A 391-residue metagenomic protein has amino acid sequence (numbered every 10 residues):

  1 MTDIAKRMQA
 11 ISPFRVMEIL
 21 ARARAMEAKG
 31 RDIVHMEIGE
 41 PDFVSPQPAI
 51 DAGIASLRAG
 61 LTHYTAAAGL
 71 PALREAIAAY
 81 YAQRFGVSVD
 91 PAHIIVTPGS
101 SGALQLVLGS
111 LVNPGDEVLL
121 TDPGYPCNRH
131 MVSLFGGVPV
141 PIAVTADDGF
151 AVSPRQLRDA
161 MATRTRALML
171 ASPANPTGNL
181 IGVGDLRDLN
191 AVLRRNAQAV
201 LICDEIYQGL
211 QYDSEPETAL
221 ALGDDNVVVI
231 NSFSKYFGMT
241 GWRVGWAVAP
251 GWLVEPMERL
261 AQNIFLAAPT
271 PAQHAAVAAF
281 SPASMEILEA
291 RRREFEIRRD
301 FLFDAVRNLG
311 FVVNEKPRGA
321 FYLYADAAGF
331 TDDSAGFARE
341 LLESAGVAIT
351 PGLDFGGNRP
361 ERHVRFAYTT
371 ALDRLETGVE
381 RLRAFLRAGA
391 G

Functional and structural regions predicted by a protein language model:
M1-R7: Short, contiguous pre-domain boundary segments
I4, S12-R22, M26-I33, E40-S56 (+2 more regions): PLP-dependent class I/II
V34-P41, S56-R74: A glycine-/small-polar-enriched, mobile loop at the entrance of the PLP active site in fold-type I
Y64-T97: Conserved N-terminal alpha-helix of the aminotransferase class I/II PLP-enzyme fold
